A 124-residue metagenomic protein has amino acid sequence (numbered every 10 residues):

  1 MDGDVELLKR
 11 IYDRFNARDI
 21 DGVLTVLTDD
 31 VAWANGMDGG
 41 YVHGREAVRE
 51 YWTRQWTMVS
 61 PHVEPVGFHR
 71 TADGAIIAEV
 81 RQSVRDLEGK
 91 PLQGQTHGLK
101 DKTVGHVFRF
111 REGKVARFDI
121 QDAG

Functional and structural regions predicted by a protein language model:
M1-V26: Short, low-complexity N-terminal intrinsically disordered segments enriched in polar/charged residues
G3, T53-G124: A beta-strand edge to alpha-helix "cap/lid" segment located at domain peripheries
L8-I11, V23-L24, V31, G44 (+3 more regions): Hydrophobic pocket/interface hotspot
R10, A17-I20, E46, W56 (+2 more regions): Short linear sequence elements within intrinsically disordered, low-complexity coil regions
D21-L24, T28-G74: A solvent-exposed, acidic/Ser-Thr-rich amphipathic alpha-helical stretch
